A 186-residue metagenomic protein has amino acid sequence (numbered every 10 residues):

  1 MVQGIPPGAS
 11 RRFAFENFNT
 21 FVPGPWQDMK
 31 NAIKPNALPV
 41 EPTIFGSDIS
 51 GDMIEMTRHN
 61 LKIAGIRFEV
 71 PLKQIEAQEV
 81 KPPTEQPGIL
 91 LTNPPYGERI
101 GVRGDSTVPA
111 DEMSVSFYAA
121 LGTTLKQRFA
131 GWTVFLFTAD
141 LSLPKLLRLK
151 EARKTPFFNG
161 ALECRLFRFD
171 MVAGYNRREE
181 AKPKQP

Functional and structural regions predicted by a protein language model:
M1-P82: Conserved S-adenosyl-L-methionine
V40, T84-Q86, A130: Short loop/turn elements that form and flank the Walker-type P-loop nucleotide-binding site in RecA-like NTPase cores
T43, S47, G51-M53, E98-P183: Conserved Class I SAM-dependent methyltransferase catalytic core
T57, N93, L121: Residue-level signal for inorganic ion chemistry
R58, T84, K145-R148: A short acidic (Asp/Glu
Q78, P95-Y96: C-terminal, well-structured subdomains that either form a transmembrane helix-short loop-helix hairpin in multi-pass
P87-N93: Short SAM/SAH-binding signature in class I
